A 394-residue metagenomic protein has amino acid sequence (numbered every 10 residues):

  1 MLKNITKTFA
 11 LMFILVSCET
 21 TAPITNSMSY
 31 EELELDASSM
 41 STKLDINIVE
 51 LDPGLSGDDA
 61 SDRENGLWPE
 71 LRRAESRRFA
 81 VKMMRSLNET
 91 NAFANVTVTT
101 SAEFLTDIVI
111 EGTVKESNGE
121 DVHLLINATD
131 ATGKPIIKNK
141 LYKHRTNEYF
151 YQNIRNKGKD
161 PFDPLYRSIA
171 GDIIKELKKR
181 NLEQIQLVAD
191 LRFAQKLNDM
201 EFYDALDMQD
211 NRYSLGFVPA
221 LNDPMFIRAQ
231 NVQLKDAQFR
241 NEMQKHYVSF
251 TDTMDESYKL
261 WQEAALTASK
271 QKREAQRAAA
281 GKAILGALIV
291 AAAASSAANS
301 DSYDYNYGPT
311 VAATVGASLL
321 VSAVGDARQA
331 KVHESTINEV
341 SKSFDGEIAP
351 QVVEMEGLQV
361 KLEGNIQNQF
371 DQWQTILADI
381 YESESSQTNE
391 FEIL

Functional and structural regions predicted by a protein language model:
K3-L11: Sec-dependent signal peptide recognition, specifically the positively charged N-region followed immediately by
I14-S17: C-terminal motif of bacterial Sec signal peptides marking the signal peptidase cleavage site
E19-S41, I136-I137, H144-A280, A294-Y305 (+1 more regions): C-terminal/domain-edge helix-coil "capping" segments
K43-F104, S168, D172, K179 (+3 more regions): N-terminal segment of the mature soluble domain
I46-I48, N95-I126: A short, hydrophobic beta-strand-centered structural micro-motif
E111-Q152: Amphipathic beta-strand/beta-sheet edge segments enriched in Tyr/Trp
G281-A294, T314-L319: Short, glycine/alanine-rich hydrophobic alpha-helices that insert into or span membranes
Y303-V315: Hydrophobic alpha-helical transmembrane segments
